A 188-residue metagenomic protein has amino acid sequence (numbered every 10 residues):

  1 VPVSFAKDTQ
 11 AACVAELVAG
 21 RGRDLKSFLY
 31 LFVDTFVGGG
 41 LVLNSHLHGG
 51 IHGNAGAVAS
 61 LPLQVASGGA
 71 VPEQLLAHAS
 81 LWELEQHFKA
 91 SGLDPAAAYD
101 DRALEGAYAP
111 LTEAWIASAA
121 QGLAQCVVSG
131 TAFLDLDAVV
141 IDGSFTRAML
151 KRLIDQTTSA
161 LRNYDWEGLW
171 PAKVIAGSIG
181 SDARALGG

Functional and structural regions predicted by a protein language model:
V1-T9, V14-L111: Glycine/GP-enriched mid-protein hinge/lid loop-to-helix segment characteristic of carbohydrate kinases
A19, V65-G188: ATP-binding/phosphotransfer module of carbohydrate and carboxylate kinases, centering on a glycine-rich
